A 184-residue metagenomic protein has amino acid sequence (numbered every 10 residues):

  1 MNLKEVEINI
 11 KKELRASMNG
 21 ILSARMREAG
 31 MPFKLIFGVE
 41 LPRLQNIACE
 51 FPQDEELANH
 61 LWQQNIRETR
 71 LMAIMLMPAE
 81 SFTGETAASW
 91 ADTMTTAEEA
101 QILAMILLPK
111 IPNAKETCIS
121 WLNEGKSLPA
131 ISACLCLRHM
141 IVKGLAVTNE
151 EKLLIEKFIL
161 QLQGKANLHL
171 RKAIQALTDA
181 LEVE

Functional and structural regions predicted by a protein language model:
M1-E184: Alpha-helical scaffold domains
